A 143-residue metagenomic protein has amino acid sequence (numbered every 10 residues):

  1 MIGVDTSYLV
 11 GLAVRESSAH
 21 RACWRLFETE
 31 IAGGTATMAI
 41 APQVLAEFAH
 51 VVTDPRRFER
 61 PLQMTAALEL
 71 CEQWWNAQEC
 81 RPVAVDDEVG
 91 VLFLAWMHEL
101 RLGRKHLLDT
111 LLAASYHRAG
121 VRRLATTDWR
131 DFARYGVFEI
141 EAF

Functional and structural regions predicted by a protein language model:
M1-I40, P55-E69: Short, well-structured N-terminal submotif of metal-dependent ribonuclease cores
T6, P42, H106-T110: Conserved glycosyltransferase catalytic-site signature
A36, R122, F138: Short acidic/polar active-site loop segments enriched in Thr and Asp
A39-P42, T126: Short beta-strand segments at enzyme active-site cores
P61, E79-T127: Active-site neighborhoods of divalent-metal-dependent phosphate/nucleic-acid chemistry enzymes
P82-V85, E139-F143: Short acidic-hydrophobic, aromatic-tinged amphipathic segments that line or gate anion-handling sites
R130-F138: Short loop/helix-cap segments at secondary-structure boundaries that form the rim of catalytic
